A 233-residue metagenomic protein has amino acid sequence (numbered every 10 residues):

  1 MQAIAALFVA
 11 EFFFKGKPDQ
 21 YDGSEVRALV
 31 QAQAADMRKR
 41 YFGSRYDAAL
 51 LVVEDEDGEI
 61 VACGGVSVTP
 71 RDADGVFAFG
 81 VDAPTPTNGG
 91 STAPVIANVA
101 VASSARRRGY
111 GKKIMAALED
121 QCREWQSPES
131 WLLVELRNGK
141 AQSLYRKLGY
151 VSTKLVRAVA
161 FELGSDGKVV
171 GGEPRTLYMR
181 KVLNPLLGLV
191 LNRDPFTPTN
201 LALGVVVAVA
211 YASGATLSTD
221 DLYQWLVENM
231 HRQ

Functional and structural regions predicted by a protein language model:
M1-R27, L186-V190, L203-Y211, S218: A short, well-structured alpha-helix characteristic of acyl/acetyltransferase catalytic modules
L7-N98, A102-S104, M115, Q121: Acetyl-CoA-dependent GNAT
A102-S104, R108, L136-R137: Active-site acidic-Proline motif in GNAT/NAT acetyltransferases
R107-Q121, S143-K147: Conserved acetyl-CoA-binding loop-helix of GNAT-fold acetyltransferases
G111, M115, L136-A141, R157-G164: Short glycine/proline-centered loop/turn elements that form peptide/ligand docking sites
C122-L136: Conserved GNAT acetyl-CoA-binding A-motif
W131-V134, R146, V151-R175: Conserved catalytic-core motifs of GNAT/GCN5-like acyltransferases
T216-Q233: Membrane-proximal, acidic/low-complexity disordered segments on the non-cytosolic side of organellar membranes
